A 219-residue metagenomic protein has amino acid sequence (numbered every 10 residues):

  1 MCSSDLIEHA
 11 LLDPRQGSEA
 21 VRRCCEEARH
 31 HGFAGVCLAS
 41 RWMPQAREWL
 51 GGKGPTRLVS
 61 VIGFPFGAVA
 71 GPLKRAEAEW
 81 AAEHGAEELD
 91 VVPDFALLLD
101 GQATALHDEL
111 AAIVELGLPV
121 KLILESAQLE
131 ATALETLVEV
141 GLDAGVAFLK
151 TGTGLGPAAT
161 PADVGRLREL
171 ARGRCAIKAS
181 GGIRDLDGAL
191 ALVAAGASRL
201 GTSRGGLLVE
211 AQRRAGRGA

Functional and structural regions predicted by a protein language model:
M1-S3: Short, small-residue-biased leader/transition segments that mark boundaries at the very start of proteins
V21, C25, M43-P44, A78-E79 (+5 more regions): Generic structural signal for well-ordered alpha-helices, preferentially at hydrophobic/aromatic core positions
C25, R29-Q45, F64, L89-H107 (+1 more regions): Glycine-rich, proline-tolerant flexible connector loops at the mouths of alpha/beta enzymes
G35-E88: Active-site cofactor/substrate anionic-group-binding motifs, chiefly glycine- and Lys/Arg-rich phosphate-binding loops
R47, V69-W80, L129-V140, V164-E169 (+2 more regions): Catalytic cores of alpha/beta
K53-F66, L116-Q128, L170-S180: Short beta-strand/loop segments at the ligand-binding rim of alpha/beta enzyme cores
S60-F64, E83-L98, D143-T160, G181-A219: Glycine-rich phosphate-binding active-site loops on the catalytic face of alpha/beta enzymes
L73, A78-H84, E88-F148, G152: Conserved anion-binding
